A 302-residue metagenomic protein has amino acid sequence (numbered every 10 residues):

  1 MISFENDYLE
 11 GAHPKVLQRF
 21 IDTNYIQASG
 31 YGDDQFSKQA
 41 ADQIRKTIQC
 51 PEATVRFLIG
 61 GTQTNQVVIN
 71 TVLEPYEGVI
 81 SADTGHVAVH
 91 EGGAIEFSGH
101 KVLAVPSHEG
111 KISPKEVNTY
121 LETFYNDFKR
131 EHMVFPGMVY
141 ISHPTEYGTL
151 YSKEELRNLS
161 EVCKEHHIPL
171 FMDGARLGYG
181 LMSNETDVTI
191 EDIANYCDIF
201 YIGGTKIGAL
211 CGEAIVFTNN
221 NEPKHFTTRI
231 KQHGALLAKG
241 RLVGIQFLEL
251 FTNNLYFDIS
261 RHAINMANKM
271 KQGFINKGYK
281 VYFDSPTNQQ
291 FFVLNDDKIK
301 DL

Functional and structural regions predicted by a protein language model:
S3-L302: Conserved PLP-enzyme active-site core in the AAT-like
